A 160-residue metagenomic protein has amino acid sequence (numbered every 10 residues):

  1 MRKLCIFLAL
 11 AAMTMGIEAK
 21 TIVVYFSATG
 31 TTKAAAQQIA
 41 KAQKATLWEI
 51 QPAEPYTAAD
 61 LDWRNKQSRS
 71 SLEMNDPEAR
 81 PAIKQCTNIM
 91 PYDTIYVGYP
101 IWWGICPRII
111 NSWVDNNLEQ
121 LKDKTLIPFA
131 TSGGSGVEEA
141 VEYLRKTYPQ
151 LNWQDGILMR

Functional and structural regions predicted by a protein language model:
R2-K3, T87: Intrinsically disordered, low-complexity terminal regions
L4-M13: Sec-dependent N-terminal signal peptides
I17-V97, G104-C106, D115: N-terminal beta1-alpha1-beta2 submodule of the flavodoxin-like/Rossmannoid cofactor-binding fold
S27-A28, I101, A130-G133: A mature extracytoplasmic/lumenal domain signature
A34, R108-S112, E139-E142: Generic recognition of short, well-ordered alpha-helical segments
Q85-T87, N111-T125: A short, gly/pro- and small-residue-rich
K122, I127-R160: Short, glycine-/small-residue-rich phosphate/pyrophosphate-handling segment
